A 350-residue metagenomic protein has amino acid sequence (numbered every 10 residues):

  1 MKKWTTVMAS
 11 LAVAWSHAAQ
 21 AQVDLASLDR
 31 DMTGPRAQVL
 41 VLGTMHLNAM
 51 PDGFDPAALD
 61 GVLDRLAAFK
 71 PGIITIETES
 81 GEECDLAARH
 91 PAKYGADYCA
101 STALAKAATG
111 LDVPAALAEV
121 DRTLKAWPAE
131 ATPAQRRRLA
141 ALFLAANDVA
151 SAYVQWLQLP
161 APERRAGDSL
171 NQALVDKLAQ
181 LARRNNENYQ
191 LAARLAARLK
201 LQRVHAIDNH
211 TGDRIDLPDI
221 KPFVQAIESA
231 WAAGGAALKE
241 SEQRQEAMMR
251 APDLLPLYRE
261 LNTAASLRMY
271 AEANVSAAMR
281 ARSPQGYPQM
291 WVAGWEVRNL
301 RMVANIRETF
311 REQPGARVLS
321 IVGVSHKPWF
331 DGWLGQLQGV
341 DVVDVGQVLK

Functional and structural regions predicted by a protein language model:
M1-V7: Bacterial N-terminal signal peptides that target proteins for export
V13-A18: N-terminal signal peptide c-region/cleavage motif recognized by signal peptidases
Q22-Q38: N- or domain-start disorder-to-order transition segments that initiate the globular core
M45-P56: Acidic/histidine-rich helix-loop elements that form or flank divalent-metal/phosphate-binding sites at the catalytic
L66, K70-I76: Proline-aspartate-enriched helix->loop->beta-strand connector
D97-L159, L238-S276: Low-complexity, serine/threonine/proline-enriched polar segments
Y153-W156, P162-S283: Extended, H/D-rich, highly charged conserved domains that either
M248-K350: A cross-kingdom marker for long, charged
